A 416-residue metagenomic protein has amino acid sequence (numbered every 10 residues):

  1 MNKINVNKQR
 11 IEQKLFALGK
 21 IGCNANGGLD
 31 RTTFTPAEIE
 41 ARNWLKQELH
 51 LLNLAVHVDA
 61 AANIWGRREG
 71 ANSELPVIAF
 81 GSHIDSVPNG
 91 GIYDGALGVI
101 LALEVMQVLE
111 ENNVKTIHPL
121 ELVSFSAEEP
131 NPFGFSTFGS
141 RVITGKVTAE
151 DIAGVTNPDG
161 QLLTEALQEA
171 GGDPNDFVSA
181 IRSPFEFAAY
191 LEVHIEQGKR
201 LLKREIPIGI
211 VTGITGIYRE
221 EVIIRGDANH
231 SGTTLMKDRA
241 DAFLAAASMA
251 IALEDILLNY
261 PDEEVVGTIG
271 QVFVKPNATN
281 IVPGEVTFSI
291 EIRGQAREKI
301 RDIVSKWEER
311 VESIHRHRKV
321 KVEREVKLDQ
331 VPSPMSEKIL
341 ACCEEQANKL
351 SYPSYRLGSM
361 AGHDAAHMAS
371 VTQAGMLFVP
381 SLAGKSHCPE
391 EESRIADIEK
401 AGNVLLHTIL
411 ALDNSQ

Functional and structural regions predicted by a protein language model:
N2-T35, S126, I152: N-terminal capping segment at the start of a domain
I11-K20, N24, G81-S82, S354-V404: Zn-dependent metallopeptidase/amidohydrolase metal-coordination segment
C23-E69: A non-catalytic alpha/beta surface segment that caps or lines the substrate-entry region of metallo-dependent hydrolase
T33-F34, G270-N277, I292, K321-L340: A short beta-alpha structural unit
K46, H50, A55, W65-G160 (+2 more regions): Active-site metal-coordination/substrate-binding segment of hydrolases, especially metallo-dependent peptidases
D59, K115-P119, F177-I181, T233 (+4 more regions): Flexible, glycine/charged-enriched surface loops at secondary-structure junctions
E128, P132-R297: Midchain, well-structured core segments that form catalytic/ion-binding scaffolds
I214, H230, T234-N259, E309 (+1 more regions): His/Asp/Glu-rich mid-to-C-terminal helical/loop segments that flank catalytic regions of hydrolases
